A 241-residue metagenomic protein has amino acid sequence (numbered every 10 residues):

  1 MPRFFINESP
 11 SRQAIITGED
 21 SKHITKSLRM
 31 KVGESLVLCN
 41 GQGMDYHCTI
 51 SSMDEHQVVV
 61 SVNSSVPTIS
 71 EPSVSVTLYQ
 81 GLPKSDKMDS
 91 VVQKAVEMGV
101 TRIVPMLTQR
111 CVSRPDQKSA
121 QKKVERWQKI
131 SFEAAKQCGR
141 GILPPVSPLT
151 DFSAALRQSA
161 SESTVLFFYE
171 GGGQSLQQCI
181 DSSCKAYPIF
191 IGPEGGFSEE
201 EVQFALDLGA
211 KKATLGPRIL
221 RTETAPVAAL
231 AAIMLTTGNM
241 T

Functional and structural regions predicted by a protein language model:
M1-P67: N-terminal positively charged helical leader segments and presequences
R12, V32-E34, M44-Y46, H56-V58 (+4 more regions): A generic structural signal for short beta-strands and their flanking turns/coil linkers
A14-I16, S73-T77, K185-P188, D207-L215: Glycine/charged-rich beta-loop-alpha catalytic/anionic-binding loops adjacent to active sites
N40, L107, E170-G172, P193 (+1 more regions): Short secondary-structure boundary segments
N63, I69-T164: RNA substrate-binding interface of SAM-dependent RNA methyltransferases
S159-G196, E200-E201, K211-A213: Active-site/ligand-binding-proximal alpha/beta "capping" segment
E199-T241: Structured adenosyl-cofactor binding patch, chiefly the S-adenosyl-L-methionine
